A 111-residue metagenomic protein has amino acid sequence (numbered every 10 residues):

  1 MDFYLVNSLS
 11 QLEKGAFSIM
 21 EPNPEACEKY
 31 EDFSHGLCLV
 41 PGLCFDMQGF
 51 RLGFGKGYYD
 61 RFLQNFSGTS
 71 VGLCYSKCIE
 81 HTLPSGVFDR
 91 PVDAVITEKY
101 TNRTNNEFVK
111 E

Functional and structural regions predicted by a protein language model:
M1-L5, R51, N106: Short, well-ordered strand-loop elements centered on a beta-strand within folded domains, enriched for acidic residues
M1-Y30, C74-S85, R90-V92: Extended, well-folded interaction surfaces typified by the phenylalanyl-tRNA synthetase beta subunit core
N7, N23, N65, N102-N106: Detector for Asparagine
P22, P41-L43, Y75-S76, E98-K99: Fold-independent oxyanion-binding glycine-rich loops and adjacent beta-strand/coil segments at enzyme active sites
K29-S34, E107: Short amphipathic alpha-helix with an adjacent loop that forms part of the alpha/beta core around
S34-G72: Active-site beta-strand/loop microenvironment that shapes enzyme catalytic pockets
F45-M47, R51, K77-I79, N102-R103: Glycine-rich nucleotide phosphate-binding loop and flanking beta-alpha elements of Rossmann-like dinucleotide-binding
G68-V71, I79-E111: C-terminal functional extensions of proteins
